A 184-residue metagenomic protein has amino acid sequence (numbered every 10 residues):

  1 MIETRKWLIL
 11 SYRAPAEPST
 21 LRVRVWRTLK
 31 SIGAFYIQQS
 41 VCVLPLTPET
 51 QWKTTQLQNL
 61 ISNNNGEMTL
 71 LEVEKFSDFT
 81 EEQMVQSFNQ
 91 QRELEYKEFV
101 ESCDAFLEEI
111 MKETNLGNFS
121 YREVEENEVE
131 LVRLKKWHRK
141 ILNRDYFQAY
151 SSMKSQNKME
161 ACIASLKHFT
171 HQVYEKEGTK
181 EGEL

Functional and structural regions predicted by a protein language model:
M1-L107, M111, W137-R139, N143 (+1 more regions): Positively charged, polar, low-complexity stretches
M1-L8, L116-E123, Q172: Compositionally biased, low-hydrophobicity segments enriched in charged and small polar residues
R92, D104, E108-M111, G117-E123 (+3 more regions): Amphipathic alpha-helical scaffold segments
L94, E98-E101, R122, V129 (+2 more regions): Alpha-helix boundary/N-cap detector
E130-L184: Glycine-rich, aromatic-bearing surface loops/beta-hairpins
